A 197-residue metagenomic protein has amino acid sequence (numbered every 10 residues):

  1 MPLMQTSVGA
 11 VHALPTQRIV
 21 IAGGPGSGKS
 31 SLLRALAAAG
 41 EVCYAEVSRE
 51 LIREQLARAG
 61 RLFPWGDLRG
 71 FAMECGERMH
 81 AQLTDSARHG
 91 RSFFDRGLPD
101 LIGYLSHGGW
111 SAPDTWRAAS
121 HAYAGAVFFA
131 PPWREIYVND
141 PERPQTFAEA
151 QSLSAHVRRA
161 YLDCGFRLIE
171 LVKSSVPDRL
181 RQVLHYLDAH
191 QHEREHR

Functional and structural regions predicted by a protein language model:
M1-Q17: Extreme N-terminal, non-catalytic leader segments that precede Walker-type/kinase nucleotide-binding cores
I21: Hydrophobic anchor at the beta1->P-loop junction of P-loop NTPases
G26: Walker A (P-loop) phosphate-binding loop of P-loop NTPases
K29: Conserved lysine of the Walker
R34-R78: Conserved substrate/cofactor phosphate-moiety recognition/catalytic segment in nucleotide-dependent phosphotransferases
A72-A122, Y137: Glycine-rich phosphate-binding loop used to anchor ATP phosphates in small-molecule kinases, encompassing both
G109-S175: A glycine- and Lys/Arg-enriched "phosphate-lid" helix/loop adjacent to the NTP-binding pocket of small-molecule kinases
